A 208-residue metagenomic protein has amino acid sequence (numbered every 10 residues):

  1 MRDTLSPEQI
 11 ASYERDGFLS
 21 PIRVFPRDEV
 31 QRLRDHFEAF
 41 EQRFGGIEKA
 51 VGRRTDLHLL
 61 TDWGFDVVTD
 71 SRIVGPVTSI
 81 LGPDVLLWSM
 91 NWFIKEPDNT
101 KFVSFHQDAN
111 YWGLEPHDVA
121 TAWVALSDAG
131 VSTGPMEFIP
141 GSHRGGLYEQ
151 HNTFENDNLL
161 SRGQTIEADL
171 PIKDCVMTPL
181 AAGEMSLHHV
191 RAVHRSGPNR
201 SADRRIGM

Functional and structural regions predicted by a protein language model:
M1-L114, H151: Non-heme Fe(II)-dependent double-stranded beta-helix
S20, L86-S89, T121, P135-F138 (+1 more regions): A structural signal for short, well-ordered beta-strand segments and their strand-loop junctions that often border
P26, F65-T69, E115, I172-A181 (+1 more regions): Aromatic-acidic/polar surface patches that form glycan- and anion
H106, G113-V131, P179, L187: Short, conserved beta-strand element in jelly-roll/cupin
D108, V119, V193-N199: Glycine-rich phosphate/pyrophosphate-binding beta-alpha loops
A122-V124, D203-M208: A short hydrophobic beta-strand segment most commonly corresponding to one strand of the jelly-roll/cupin
A129-G197: Double-stranded beta-helix
